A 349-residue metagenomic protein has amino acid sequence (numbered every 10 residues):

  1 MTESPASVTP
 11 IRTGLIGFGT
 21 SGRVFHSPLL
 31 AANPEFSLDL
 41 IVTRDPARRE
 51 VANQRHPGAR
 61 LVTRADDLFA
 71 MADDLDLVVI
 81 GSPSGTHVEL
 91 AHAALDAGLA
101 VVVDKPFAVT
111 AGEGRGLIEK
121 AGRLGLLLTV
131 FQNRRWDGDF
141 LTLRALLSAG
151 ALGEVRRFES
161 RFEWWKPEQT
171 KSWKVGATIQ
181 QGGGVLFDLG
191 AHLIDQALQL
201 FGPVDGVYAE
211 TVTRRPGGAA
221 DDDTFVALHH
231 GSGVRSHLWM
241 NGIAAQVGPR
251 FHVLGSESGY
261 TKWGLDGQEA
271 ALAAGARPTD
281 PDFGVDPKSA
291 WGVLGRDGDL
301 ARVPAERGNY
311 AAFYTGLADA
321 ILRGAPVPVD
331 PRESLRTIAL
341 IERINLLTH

Functional and structural regions predicted by a protein language model:
M1-H56: N-terminal Rossmann-like dinucleotide-binding module
M1-P10, D67, L77-V79, R302 (+1 more regions): C-terminal helix-rich "cap/oligomerization" subdomain common to oxidoreductases
N33, H252-P328: C-terminal glycine/acidic-rich active-site capping loop/insertion
A59-K120: Beta-loop-alpha module in the N-terminal Rossmann-like domain of NAD(P)-dependent dehydrogenases, especially those
G116-N133, G153-S160: Rossmann-fold dehydrogenase core element
R134-G217: Predominantly a Rossmann-like dinucleotide-binding segment in NAD(P)-dependent oxidoreductases
D195-E269, A311-R323: Contiguous beta-strand/loop segments that form the cofactor/metal-binding neighborhood of enzyme cores
